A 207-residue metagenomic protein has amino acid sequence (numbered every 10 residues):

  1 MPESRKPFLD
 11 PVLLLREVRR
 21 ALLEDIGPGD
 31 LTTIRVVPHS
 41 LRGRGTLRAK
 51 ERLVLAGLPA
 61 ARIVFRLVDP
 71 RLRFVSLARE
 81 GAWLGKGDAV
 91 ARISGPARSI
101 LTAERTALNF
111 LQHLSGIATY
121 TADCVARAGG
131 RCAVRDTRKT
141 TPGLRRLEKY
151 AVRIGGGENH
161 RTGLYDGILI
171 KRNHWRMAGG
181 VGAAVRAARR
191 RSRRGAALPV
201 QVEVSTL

Functional and structural regions predicted by a protein language model:
P2-S205: Acidic/glycine-rich phosphate/pyrophosphate-binding loops and surrounding catalytic core that coordinate Mg2+
